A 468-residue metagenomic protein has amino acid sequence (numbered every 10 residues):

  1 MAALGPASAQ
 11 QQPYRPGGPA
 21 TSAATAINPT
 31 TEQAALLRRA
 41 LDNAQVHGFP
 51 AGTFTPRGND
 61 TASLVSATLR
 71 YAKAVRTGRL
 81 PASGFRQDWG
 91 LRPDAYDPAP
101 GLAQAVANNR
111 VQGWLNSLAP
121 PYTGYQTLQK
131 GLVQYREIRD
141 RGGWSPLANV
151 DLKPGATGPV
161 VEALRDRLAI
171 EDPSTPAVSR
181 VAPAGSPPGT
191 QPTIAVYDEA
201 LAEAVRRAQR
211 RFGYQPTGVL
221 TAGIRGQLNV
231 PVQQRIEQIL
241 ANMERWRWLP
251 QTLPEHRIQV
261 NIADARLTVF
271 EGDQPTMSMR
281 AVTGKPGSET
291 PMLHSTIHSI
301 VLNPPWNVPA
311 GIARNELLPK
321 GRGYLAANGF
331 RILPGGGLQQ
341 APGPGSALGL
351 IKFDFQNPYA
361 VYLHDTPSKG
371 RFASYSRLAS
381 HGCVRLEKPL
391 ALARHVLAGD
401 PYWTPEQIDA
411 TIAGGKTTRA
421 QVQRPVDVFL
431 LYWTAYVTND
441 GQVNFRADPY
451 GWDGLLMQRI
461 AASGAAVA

Functional and structural regions predicted by a protein language model:
M1-A3: Bacterial N-terminal signal peptides
G5-A9: Sec/Tat signal peptide C-region and signal peptidase I cleavage site
Q10, L69, D94, V106 (+1 more regions): Well-ordered beta-sheet/strand-loop patches within structured domains
Q10-A95, A99-V106: Cationic-aromatic interfacial patches
